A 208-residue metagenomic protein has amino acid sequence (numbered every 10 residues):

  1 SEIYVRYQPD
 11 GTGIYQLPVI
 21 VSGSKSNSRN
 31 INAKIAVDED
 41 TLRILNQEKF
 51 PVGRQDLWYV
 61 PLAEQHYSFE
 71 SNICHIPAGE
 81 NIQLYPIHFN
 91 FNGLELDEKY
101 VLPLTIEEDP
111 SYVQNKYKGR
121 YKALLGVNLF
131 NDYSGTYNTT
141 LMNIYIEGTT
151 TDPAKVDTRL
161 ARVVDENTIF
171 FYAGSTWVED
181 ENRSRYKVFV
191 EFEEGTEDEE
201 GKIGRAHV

Functional and structural regions predicted by a protein language model:
S1-H75, L84-L102, E107-R205: Intrinsically disordered, low-complexity regulatory regions in eukaryotic proteins
A78: Conserved acidic functional residues
